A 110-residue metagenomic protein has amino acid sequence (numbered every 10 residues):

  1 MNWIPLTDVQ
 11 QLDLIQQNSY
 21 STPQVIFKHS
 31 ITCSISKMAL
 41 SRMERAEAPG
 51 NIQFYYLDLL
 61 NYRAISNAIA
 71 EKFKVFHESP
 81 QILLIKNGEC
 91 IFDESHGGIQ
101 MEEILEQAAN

Functional and structural regions predicted by a protein language model:
M1-D13: N-terminal "domain-start" segment that seeds a small globular fold
L14-A46: Local sequence-structure signature of Cys/Sec-based thiol-disulfide redox active-site neighborhoods
K28, I52-S66: Thiol-based oxidoreductase modules, predominantly thioredoxin-like and allied folds used for disulfide exchange
A48-G50: Short helix-capping segments at alpha-helix termini
F73-K86: Structural micro-motif
L84-N110: Non-catalytic, surface beta->alpha helical segment in thiol-disulfide oxidoreductase systems
